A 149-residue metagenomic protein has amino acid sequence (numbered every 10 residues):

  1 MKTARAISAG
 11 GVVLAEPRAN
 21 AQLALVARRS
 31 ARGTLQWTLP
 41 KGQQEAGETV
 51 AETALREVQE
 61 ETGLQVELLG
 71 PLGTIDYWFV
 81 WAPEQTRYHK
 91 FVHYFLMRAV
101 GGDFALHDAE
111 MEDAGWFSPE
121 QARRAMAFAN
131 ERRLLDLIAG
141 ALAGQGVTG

Functional and structural regions predicted by a protein language model:
M1-L39: N-terminal strand-loop-strand
T3-R5, Q85-H89, M111: A generic structural micro-feature
R18-N20, A31-G33, E45-A46, T74-Y77 (+1 more regions): Short, charged/polar surface micro-motifs in flexible loops or helix N-caps
T38, H89, W116: Short aromatic/basic micro-patch
L39-L72: The catalytic Nudix box helix
Q59, G63-G102: Active-site segment of metal-dependent pyrophosphate-handling enzymes, primarily the Nudix hydrolase catalytic core
Y94-L137: NUDIX/MutT-family hydrolases
A143-G149: Short, charged, intrinsically disordered terminal tails
